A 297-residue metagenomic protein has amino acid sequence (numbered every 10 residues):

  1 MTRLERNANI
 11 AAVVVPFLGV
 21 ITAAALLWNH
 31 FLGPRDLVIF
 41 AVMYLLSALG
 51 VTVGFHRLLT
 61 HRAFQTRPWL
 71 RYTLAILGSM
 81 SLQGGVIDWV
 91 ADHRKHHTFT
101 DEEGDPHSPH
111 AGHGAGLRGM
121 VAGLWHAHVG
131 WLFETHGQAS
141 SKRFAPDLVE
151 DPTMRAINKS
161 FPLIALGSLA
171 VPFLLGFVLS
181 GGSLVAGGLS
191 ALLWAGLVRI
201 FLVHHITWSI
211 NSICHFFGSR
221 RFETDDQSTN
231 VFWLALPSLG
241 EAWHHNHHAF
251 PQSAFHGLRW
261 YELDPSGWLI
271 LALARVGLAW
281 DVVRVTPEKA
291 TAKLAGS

Functional and structural regions predicted by a protein language model:
M1-W208, S253-S297: Non-catalytic, topology-defining segments of multipass membrane proteins
E5, T52, T60, S212-C214 (+2 more regions): Generic hydrophobic/packing signal
R57, S212, F216, H248: Catalytic glutamate of the conserved HExxH
A145-T153, F217-W243, H248-F250: Active-site-proximal inter-transmembrane loops
V203-R221: C-terminal accessory segments of proteins
T207-I210, N230, H247, S266: Short amphipathic alpha-helical surface patches that serve as generic macromolecular interface elements
